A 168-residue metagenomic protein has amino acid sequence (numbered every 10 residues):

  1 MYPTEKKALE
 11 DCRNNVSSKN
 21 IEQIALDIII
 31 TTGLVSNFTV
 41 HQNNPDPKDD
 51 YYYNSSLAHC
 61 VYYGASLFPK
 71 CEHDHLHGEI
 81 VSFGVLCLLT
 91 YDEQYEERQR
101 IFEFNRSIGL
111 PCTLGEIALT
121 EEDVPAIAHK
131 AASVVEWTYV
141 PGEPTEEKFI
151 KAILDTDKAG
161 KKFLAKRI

Functional and structural regions predicted by a protein language model:
M1-F104: Active-site segments that bind and position negatively charged phosphate/pyrophosphate groups
Q94-I168: C-terminal charged capping/lid subdomain of soluble metabolic enzymes
